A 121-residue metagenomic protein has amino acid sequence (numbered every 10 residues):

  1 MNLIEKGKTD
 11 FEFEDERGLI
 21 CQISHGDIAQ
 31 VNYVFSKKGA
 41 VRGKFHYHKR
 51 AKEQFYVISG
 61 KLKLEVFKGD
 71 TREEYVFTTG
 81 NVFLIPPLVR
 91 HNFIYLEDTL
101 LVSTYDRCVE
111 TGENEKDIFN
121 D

Functional and structural regions predicted by a protein language model:
M1-Q30, K37: A short, N-terminal "cap"/entry segment at the start of jelly-roll beta-barrel domains of the cupin/DSBH fold
N2-E5, D10-D15, I94-D121: Double-stranded beta-helix
I20, K44, L64-E65, I85 (+2 more regions): Short beta-strand His + acidic residue motifs that chelate non-heme Fe in jelly-roll/DSBH and cupin folds
H25, S59, D98: ATP/adenylate-binding site constellation spanning eukaryotic-like Ser/Thr protein kinases, ABC-transporter
D27, R50, N81, V89 (+2 more regions): A generic "binding-loop/recognition-motif" signal
Y33-R50: Conserved short histidine dyad/triad with adjacent acidic residue
R50-K63: Glycine- and acidic-residue-biased ligand/ion/polar-headgroup-sensing regions
G69-P87: Short acidic-glycine-tyrosine-enriched beta hairpin
